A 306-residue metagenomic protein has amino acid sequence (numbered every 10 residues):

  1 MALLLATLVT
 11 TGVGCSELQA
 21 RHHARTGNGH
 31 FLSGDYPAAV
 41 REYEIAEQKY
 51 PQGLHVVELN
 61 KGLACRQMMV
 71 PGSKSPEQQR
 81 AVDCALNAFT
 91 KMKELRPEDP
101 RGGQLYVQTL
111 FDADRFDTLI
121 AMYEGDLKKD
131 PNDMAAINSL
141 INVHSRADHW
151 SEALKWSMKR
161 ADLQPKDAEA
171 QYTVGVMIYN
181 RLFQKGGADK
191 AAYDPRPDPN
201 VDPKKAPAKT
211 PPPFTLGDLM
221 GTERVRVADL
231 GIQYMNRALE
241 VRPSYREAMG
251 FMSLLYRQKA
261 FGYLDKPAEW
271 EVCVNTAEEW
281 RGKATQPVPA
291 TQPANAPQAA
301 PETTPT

Functional and structural regions predicted by a protein language model:
G14-Q19: Bacterial signal peptide processing site
A20, P37, R66-K91, M177-R237 (+1 more regions): Short coil/linker segments at helix-helix boundaries
A46, K91-M92, G125-D126, K159-R160 (+2 more regions): Canonical positions in the second alpha-helix
K49-Y50, L95, K129-D130, L163-Q164 (+2 more regions): Structural marker of alpha-solenoid helical repeat scaffolds
G53-L54, D99, D133, D167 (+1 more regions): Residue-level recognition of tetratricopeptide repeat
V56-V57, G102, A136, A170 (+1 more regions): TPR alpha-solenoid repeat register
L59-K61, L105-Y106, S139, T173 (+1 more regions): Canonical tetratricopeptide repeat
